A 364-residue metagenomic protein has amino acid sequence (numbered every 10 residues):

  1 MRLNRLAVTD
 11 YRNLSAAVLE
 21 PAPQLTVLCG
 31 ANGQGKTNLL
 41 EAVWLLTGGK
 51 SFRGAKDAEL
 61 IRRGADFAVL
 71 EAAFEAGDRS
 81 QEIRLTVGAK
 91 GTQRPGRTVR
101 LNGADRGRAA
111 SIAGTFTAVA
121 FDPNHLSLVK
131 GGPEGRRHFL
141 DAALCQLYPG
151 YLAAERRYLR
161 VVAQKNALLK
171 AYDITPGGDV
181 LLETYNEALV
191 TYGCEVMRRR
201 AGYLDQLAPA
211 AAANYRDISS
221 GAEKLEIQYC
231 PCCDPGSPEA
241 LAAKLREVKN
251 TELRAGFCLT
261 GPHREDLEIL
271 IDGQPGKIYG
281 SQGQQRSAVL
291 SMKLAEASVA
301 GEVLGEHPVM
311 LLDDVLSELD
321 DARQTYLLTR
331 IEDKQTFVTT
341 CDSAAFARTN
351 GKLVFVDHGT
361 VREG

Functional and structural regions predicted by a protein language model:
M1-A31, L45, T175-V309, E318-A322 (+4 more regions): Conserved NTPase motor "head" modules and their coupling/switch loops across ABC/AAA+ ATPases, GTPases, and GHKL ATPases
K36: Conserved lysine of the Walker
T47-G135, D141-L147, Y151, A208-A213 (+2 more regions): Nucleotide-state sensing region of NTPase/ATPase domains
L60-R63, Y158-V161, R200: Intracellular alpha-helical coupling/juxtamembrane segments of multi-pass membrane proteins
F67, S127-V129, E134-E183, E187: Long, charged N-terminal accessory/stalk domains
A118-A120, T336, L353-F355: Conserved beta-strand scaffold positions in the cores of enzyme catalytic domains, especially in NTP/NDP-utilizing
D313-V315: Walker B catalytic acidic pair
